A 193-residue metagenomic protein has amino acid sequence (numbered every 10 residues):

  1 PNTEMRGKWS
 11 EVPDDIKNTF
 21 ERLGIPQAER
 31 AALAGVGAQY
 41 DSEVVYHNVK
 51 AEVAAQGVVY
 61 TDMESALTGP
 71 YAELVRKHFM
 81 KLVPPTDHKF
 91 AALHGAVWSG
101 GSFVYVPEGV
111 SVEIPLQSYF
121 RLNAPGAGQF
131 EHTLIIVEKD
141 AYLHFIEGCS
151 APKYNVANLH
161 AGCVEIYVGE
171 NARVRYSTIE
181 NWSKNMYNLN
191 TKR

Functional and structural regions predicted by a protein language model:
P1-E11: N-terminal alpha-helical transmembrane segments of multi-pass membrane transport and channel/translocase proteins
N2, D15, R22, P26-Q27 (+1 more regions): Conserved beta-strand/loop scaffold segments within soluble protein domains that form the structured core and edges
